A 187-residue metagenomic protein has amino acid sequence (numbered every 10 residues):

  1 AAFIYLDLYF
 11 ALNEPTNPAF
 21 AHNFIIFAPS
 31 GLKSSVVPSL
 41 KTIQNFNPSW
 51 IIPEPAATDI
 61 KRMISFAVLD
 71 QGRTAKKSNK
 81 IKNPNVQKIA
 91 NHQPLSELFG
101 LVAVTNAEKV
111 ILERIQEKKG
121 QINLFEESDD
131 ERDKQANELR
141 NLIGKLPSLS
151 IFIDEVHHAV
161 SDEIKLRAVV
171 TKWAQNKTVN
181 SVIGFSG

Functional and structural regions predicted by a protein language model:
A1-G187: RecA-like P-loop NTPase motor core of helicase/translocase proteins
